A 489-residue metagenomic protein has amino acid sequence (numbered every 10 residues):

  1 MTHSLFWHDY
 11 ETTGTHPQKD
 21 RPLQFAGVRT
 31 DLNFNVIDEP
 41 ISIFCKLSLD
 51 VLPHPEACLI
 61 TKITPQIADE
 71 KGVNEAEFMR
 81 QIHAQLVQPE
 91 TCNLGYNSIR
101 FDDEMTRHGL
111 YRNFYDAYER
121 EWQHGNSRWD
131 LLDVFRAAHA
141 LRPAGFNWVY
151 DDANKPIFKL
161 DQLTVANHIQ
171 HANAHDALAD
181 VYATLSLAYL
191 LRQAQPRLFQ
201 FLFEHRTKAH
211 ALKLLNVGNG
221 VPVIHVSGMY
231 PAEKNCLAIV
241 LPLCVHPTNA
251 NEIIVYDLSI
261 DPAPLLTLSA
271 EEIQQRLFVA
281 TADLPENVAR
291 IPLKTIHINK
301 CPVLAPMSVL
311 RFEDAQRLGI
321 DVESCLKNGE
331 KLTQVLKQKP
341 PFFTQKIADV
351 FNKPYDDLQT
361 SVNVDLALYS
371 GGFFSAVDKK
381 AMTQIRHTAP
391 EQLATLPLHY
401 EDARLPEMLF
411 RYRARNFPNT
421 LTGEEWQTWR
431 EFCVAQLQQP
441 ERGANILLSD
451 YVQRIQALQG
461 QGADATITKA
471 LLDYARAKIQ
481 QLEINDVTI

Functional and structural regions predicted by a protein language model:
M1-L5: N-terminal accessory regions of nucleic-acid-interacting proteins
W7-D9, D257: Short hydrophobic beta-strand that contains or immediately precedes a catalytic carboxylate
E11-Q18: Short acidic, Gly/Ser-rich segments with clustered Asp/Glu that frequently serve as metal-coordination loops in enzyme
D20-L23, R29-T30, N35-I63, A84-P196 (+3 more regions): Metal-dependent phosphoesterase core characteristic of DEDDh/y 3'-5' exonuclease domains
I60-F78: Metal-dependent phosphoesterase signature
Q193, E204-P285: Acidic catalytic cores of enzymes that act on phosphate-bearing nucleotides/polynucleotides
P247-F432: Long, charge-rich C-terminal accessory regions
T428-I489: C-terminal non-catalytic accessory extensions
